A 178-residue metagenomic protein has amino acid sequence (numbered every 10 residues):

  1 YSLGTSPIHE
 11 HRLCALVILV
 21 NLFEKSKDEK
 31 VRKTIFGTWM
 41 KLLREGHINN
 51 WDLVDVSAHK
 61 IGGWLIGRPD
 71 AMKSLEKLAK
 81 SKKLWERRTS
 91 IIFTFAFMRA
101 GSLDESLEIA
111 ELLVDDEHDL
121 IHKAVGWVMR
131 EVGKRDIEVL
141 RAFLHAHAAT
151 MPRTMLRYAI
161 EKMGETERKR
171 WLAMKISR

Functional and structural regions predicted by a protein language model:
Y1-R178: Alpha-helical scaffold domains
